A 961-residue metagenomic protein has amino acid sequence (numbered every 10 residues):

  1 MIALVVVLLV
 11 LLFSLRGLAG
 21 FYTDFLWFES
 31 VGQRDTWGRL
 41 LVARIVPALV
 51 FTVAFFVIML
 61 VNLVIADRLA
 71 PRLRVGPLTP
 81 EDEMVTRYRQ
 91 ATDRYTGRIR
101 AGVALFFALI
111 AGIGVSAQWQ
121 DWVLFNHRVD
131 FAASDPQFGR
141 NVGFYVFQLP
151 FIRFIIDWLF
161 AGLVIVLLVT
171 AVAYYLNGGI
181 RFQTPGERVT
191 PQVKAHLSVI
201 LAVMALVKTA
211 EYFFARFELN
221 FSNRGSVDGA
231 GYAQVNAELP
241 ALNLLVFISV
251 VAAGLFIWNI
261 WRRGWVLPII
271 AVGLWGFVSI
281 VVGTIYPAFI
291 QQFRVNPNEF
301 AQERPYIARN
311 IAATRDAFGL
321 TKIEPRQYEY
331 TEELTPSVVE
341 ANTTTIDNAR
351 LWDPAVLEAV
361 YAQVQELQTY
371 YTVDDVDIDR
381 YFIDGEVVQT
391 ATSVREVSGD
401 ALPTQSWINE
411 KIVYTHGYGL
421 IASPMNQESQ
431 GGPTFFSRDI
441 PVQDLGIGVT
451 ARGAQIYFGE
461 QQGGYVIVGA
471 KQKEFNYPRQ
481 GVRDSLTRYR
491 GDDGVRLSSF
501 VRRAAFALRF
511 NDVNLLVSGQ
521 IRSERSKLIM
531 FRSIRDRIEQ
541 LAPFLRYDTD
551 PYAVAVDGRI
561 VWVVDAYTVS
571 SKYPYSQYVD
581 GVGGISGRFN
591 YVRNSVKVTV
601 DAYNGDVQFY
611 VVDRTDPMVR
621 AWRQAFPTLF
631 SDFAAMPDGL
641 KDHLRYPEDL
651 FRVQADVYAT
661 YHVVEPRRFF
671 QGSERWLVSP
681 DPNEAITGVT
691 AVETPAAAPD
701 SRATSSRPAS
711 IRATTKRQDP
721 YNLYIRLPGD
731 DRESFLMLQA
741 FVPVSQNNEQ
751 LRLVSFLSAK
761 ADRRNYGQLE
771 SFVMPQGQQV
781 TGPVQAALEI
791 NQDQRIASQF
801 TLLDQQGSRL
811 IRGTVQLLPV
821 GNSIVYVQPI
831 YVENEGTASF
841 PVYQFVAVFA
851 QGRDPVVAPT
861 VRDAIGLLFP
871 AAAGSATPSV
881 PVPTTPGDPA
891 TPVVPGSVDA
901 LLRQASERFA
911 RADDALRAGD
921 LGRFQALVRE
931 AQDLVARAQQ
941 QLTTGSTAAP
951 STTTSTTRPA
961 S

Functional and structural regions predicted by a protein language model:
L4-V7, L11-E29, Q33-A918, G922-A948 (+1 more regions): Soluble extracytoplasmic regions of secretory-pathway and membrane proteins
